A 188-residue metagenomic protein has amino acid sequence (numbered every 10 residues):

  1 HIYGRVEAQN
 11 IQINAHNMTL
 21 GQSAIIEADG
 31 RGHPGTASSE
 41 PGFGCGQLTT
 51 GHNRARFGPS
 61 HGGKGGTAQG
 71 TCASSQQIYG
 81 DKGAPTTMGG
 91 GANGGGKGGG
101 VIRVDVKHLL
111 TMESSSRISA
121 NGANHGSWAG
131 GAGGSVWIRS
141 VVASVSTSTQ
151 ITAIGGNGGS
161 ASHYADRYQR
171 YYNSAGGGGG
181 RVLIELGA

Functional and structural regions predicted by a protein language model:
I2-W137, V141-V145, Q150-L183: Glycine-centric low-complexity/flexibility signal
